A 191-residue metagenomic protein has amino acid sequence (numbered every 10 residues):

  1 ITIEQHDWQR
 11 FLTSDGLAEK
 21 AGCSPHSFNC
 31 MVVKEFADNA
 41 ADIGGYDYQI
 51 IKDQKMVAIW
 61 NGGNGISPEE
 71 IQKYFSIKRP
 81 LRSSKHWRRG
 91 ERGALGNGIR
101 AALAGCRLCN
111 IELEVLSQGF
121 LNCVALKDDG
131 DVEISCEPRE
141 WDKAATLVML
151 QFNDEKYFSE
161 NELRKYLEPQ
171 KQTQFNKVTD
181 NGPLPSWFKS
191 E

Functional and structural regions predicted by a protein language model:
I1-G45, E69-S76, E160-K165, N176-E191: Bergerat-fold GHKL ATPase/HATPase_c domain
D42-Q54: G2-box/ATP-lid motif of Bergerat-fold
K52, N61, S117, L150-D154: Flexible glycine-/small-residue-rich
K55-V57, T146: Short beta-strand element(s) in the Bergerat
V57-G63: Conserved DxG motif in ATP/Mg2+-binding regions
G63-L126: Flexible ATP-lid and adjacent glycine-rich G1/G2 motifs of the Bergerat
Q118-D142: Conserved cytosolic catalytic headpiece of P-type ATPases
P138-P185: ATP-binding catalytic core of ATPases
